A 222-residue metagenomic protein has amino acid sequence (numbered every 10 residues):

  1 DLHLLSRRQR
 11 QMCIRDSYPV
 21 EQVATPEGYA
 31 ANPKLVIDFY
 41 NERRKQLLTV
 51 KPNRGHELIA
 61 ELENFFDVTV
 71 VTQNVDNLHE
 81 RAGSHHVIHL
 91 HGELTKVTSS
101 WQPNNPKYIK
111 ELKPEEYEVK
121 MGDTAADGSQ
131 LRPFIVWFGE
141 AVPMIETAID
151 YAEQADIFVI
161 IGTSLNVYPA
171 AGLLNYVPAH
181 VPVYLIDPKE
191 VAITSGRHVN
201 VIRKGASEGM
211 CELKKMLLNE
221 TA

Functional and structural regions predicted by a protein language model:
D1-I14: Single conserved hydrophobic/aromatic residue that forms the stacking wall/gate of nucleotide- or nucleobase-binding
R10, D67-V68, H86, A155-D156 (+1 more regions): Local beta-strand N-terminus motif with an aromatic residue
R15-L35: N-terminal short beta-loop-beta anion/metal-coordinating cradle
G28-V97, A125: Ligand-binding beta-strand-loop-alpha-helix segment within the catalytic cores of soluble metabolic enzymes
K45-K51, F134-A141, I161-T163: Short, flexible loop segments at the rims of nucleotide/cofactor-binding pockets, characterized by
V70, V87-H89, I135-W137, V183-L185 (+1 more regions): Conserved beta-strand scaffold positions in the cores of enzyme catalytic domains, especially in NTP/NDP-utilizing
L78-E146, D150: Cys/His-rich short segments
T147-A222: SIR2/sirtuin-family catalytic core signature
